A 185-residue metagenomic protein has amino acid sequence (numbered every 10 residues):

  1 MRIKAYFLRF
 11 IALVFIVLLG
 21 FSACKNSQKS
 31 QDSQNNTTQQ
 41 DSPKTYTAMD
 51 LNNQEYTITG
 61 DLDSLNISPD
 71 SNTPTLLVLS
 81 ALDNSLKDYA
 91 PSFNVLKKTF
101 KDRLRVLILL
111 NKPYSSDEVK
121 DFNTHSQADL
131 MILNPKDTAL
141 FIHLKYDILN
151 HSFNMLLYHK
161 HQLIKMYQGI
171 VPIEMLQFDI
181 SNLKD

Functional and structural regions predicted by a protein language model:
M1-Y56, D185: N-terminal targeting signals for export/organelle localization
Y46, N154-L156: Generic short beta-strand
T47-T75, P91-N94: A short beta-strand-turn-helix
T75-L77, M155: Hydrophobic beta-strand anchors of alpha/beta hydrolase catalytic cores
V78-N84: Aromatic-flanked redox-active Cys/Sec active sites in thiol-based oxidoreductases, especially the WC-centered
L86-S126, A139-I142: Structural microenvironment flanking redox-active thiols in thiol-disulfide oxidoreductases
N123-F153: Short, internal strand/loop/helix patches that form the active-site neighborhood or redox-interaction surface
L156-D185: Thiol-/selenol-based redox modules, centered on thioredoxin-like and closely related oxidoreductase domains
